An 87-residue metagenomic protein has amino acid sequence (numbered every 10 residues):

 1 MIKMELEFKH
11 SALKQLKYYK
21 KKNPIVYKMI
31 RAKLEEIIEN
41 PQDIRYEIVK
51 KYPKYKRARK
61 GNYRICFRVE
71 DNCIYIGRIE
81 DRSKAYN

Functional and structural regions predicted by a protein language model:
M1-K3, K14, K33-L34: Short, functional N-terminal and low-complexity linear motifs
I2-L6, K17, K21-K28, R59-R64 (+1 more regions): Enriched for short, Lys/Arg-rich terminal
K14, I44, I74: Glycine-centered loop/turn positions within well-structured domains that cap or flank conserved ligand/cofactor-binding
K14-K17, P53: Positions in alpha-helical segments
V26-I38: Compact soluble domain cores
E35-A58, Y86: A short, surface-exposed loop/turn module that caps and links secondary-structure elements
